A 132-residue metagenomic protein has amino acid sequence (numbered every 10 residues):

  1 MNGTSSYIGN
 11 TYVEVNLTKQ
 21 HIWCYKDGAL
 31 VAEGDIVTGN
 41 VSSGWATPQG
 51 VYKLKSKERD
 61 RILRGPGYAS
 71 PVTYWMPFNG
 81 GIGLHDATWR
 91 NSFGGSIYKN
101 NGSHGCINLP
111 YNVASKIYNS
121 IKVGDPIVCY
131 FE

Functional and structural regions predicted by a protein language model:
M1-V51: Cell wall/extracellular polymer interaction/catalysis modules
N2-T4, I8, A46-Q49, E58-E132: Exported/periplasmic cell-wall-interacting domains
I22, L54, M76: Conserved hydrophobic/aromatic pocket- or pore-lining residues that grip, position, or stack substrates in active sites
I36, L54, L84: Hydrophobic residues at beta-strand termini and immediately following loops that shape nucleotide-binding pockets
